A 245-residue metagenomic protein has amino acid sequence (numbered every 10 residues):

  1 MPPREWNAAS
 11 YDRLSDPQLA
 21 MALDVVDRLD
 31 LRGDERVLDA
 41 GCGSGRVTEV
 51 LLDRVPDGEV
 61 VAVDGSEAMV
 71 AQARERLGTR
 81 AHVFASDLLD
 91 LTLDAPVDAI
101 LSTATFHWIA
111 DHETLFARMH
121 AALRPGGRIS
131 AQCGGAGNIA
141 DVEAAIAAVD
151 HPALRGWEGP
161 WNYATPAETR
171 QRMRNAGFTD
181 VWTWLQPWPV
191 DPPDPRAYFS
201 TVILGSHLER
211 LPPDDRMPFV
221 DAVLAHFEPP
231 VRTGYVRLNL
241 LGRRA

Functional and structural regions predicted by a protein language model:
M1-R32, R46-V50, M69-Q72: Conserved class I S-adenosyl-L-methionine
V26, E49-L52, F116-H120, E143 (+1 more regions): A structural alpha-helix within SAM-dependent methyltransferase catalytic domains
L38-A40, S44-L91: Class I SAM-dependent methyltransferase SAM/SAH-binding core
S44-R46, N162-A245: Conserved Class I S-adenosyl-L-methionine
L89-I100: A short acidic, Gly/Pro-enriched loop at the edge of an enzyme's catalytic core that lines a small-molecule cofactor
A99-H112: A short SAM/SAH-binding and catalytic strip from SAM-dependent methyltransferases
E113-R128: A short glycine-rich, Lys/Arg-flanked "PGG" loop and its adjoining helix->strand segment in the class I
S130-P152: Conserved class I S-adenosyl-L-methionine
